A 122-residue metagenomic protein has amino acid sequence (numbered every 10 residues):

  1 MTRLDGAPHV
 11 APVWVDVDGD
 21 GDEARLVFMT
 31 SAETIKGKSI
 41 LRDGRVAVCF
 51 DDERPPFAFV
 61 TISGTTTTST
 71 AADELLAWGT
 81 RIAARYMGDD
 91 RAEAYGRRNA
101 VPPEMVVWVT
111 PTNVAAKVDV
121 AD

Functional and structural regions predicted by a protein language model:
M1-A32, V46-F50, F59-I62: Short beta-strand segments
D43: Acidic-histidine catalytic/liganding microenvironments
E53-P55: AMP-binding (ANL) adenylation modules
A58-D122: Charged, gly/pro-rich active-site loop segments
